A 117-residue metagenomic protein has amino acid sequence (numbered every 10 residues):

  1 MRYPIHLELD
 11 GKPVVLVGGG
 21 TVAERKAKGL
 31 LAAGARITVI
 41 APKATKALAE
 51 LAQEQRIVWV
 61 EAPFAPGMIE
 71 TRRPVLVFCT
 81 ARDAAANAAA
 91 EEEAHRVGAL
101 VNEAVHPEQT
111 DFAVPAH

Functional and structural regions predicted by a protein language model:
M1-A52: Hydrophobic, well-ordered beta-alpha structural blocks that scaffold small-molecule cofactor pockets
L9, I69-R72: A short, aliphatic-rich alpha-helical micro-motif
I37, W59, L100-V101: Hydrophobic beta-strand scaffold residues
L48-L51, T110-V114: Short, charged, surface-exposed secondary-structure boundary motifs
Q53-V60: Active-site regions of enzymes building and remodeling cell-envelope glycoconjugates
Q55, R72-L76: Short acidic/histidine-rich motifs immediately flanking catalytic phosphotransfer sites in two-component signaling
A62-P66: Conserved SAM/SAH-binding loop
L76-A113: ADP-ribose/adenylate-binding Rossmann-like module
